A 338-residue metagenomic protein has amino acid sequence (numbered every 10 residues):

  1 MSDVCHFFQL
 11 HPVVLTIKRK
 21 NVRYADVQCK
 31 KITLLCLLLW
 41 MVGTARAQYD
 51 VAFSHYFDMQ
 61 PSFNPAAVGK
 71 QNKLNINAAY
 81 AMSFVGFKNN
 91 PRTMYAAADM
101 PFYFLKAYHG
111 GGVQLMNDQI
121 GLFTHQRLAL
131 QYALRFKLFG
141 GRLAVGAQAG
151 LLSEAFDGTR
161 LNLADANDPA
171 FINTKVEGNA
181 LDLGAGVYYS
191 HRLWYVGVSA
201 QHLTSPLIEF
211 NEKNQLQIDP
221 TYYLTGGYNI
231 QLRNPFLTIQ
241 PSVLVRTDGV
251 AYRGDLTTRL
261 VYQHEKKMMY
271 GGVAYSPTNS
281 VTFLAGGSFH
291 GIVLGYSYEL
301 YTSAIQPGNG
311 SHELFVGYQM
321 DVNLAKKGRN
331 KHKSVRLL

Functional and structural regions predicted by a protein language model:
M1-A52, D58, T258, A285 (+2 more regions): Bacterial Sec-dependent N-terminal signal peptides
Q48-L338: Subset of outer-membrane beta-barrel
